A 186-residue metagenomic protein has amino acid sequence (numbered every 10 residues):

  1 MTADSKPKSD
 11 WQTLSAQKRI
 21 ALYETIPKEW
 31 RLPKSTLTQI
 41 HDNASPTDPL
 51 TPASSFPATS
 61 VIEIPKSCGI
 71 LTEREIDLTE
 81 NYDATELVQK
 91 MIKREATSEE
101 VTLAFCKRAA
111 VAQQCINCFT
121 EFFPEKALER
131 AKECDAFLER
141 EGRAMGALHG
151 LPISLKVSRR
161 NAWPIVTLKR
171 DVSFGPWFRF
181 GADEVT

Functional and structural regions predicted by a protein language model:
T2-T186: Gly/Ser-rich catalytic/binding loops embedded in alpha/beta enzyme cores
